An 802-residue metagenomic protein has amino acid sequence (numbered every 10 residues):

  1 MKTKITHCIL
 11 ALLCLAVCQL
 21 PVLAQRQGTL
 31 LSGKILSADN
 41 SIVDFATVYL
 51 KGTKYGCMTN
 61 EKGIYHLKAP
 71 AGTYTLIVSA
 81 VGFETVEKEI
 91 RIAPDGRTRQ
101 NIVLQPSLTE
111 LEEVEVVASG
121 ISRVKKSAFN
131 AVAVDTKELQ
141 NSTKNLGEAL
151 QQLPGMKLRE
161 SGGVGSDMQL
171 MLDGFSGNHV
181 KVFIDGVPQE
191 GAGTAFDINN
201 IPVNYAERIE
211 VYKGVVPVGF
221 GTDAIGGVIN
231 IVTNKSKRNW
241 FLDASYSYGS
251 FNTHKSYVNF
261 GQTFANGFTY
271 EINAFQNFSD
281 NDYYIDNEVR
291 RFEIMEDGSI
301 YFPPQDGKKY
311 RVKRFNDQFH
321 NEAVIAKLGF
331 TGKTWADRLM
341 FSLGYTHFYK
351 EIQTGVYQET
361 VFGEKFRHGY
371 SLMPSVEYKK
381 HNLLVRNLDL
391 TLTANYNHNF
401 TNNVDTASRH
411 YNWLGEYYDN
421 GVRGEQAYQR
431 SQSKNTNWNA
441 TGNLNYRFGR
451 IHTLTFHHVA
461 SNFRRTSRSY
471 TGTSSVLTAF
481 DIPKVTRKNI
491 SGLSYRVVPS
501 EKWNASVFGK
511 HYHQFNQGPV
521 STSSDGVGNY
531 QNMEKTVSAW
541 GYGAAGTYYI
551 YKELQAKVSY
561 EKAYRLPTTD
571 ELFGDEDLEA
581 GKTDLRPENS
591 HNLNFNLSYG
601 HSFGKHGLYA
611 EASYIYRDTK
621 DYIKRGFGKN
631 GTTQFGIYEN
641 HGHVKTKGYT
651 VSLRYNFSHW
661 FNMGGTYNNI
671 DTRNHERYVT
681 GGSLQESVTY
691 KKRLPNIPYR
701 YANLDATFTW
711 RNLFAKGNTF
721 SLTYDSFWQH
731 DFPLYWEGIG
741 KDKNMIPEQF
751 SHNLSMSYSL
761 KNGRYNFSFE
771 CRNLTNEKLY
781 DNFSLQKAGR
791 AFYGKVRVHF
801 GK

Functional and structural regions predicted by a protein language model:
L36-A38, A46-K51, S79-F83, A93 (+2 more regions): Short, acidic, small-residue-rich periplasmic hinge/interaction motif at the N-terminus of Gram-negative outer-membrane
H66-K68, V187-G214: Short acidic/polar hinge/loop motifs at secondary-structure boundaries that mediate gating or recognition
G147-P188: Extracytoplasmic beta-strand/coil segments of soluble accessory domains associated with Gram-negative outer-membrane
V203-S245: A beta-strand signature from Gram-negative outer-membrane beta-barrel systems, especially the internal plug domain
R238, S247, T263-Y357: Periplasmic-side early beta-strands and strand-to-turn transitions of outer-membrane beta-barrels
I325-H347, R367-G526, Q531-N532, T536-E561 (+5 more regions): Face-selective signature of the C-terminal outer-membrane beta-barrel domain
V520, A610-D618, E639-P733: Gram-negative outer-membrane beta-barrel transporters
Y549, K557-E561, E588-K647, N668 (+1 more regions): Membrane-embedded beta-barrel scaffold of Gram-negative outer-membrane proteins
